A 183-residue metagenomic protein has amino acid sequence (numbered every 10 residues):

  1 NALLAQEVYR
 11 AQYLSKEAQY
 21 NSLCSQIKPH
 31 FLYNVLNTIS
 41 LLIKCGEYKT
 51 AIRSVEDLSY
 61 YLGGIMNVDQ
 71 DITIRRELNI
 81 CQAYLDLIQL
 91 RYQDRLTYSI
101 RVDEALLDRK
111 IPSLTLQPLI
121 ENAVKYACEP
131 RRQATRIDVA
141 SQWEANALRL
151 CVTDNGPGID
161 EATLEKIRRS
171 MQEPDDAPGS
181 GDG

Functional and structural regions predicted by a protein language model:
N1-G183: Two-component histidine phosphotransfer core
